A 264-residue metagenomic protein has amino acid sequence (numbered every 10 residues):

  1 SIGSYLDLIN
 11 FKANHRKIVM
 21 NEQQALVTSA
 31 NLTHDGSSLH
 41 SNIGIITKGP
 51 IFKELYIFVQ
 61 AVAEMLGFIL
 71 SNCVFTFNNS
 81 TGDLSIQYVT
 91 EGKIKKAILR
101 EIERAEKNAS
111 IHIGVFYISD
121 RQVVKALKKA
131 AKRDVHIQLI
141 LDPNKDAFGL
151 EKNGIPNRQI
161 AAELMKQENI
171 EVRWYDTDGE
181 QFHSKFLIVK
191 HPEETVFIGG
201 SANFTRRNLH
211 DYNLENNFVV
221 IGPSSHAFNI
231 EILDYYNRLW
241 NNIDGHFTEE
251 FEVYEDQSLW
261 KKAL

Functional and structural regions predicted by a protein language model:
S1-L26, D35-L39, G44-F52, A105-S110 (+1 more regions): PLD/PLD-like phosphodiesterase catalytic module centered on the HKD motif
T47-A97: Active-site cores of enzymes that catalyze phosphoryl transfer or operate on phosphate-rich substrates
I69-N78, G114, F247-Y254: Short coil/turn segments at secondary-structure boundaries
R100-E103: Short amphipathic alpha-helix with an adjacent loop that forms part of the alpha/beta core around
